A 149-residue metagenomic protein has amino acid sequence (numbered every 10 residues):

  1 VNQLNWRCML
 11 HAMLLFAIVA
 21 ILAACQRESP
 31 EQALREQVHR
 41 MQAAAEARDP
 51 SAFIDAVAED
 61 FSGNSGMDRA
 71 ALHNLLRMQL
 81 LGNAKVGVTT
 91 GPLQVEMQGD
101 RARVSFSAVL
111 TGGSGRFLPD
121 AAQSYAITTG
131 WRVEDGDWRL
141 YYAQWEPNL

Functional and structural regions predicted by a protein language model:
V1-A23: Sec-dependent bacterial lipoprotein signal peptides
I18, A23-A56, A71-H73: Short, low-complexity N-terminal intrinsically disordered segments enriched in polar/charged residues
Q26-E28, R103, A121-L149: Short beta-strand edge/turn micro-motifs at domain boundaries
Q37, G87-T89, Y125: Residues that act as N-cap/strand-start positions at coil-to-secondary-structure junctions
A56-R69: A short gly/proline-enriched turn/hairpin at secondary-structure junctions
D60-S62, L110-T111, P147-N148: Solvent-exposed loop/turn segments at secondary-structure junctions within structured extracellular/periplasmic domains
N74-A121: Surface-exposed, charged secondary-structure patches
